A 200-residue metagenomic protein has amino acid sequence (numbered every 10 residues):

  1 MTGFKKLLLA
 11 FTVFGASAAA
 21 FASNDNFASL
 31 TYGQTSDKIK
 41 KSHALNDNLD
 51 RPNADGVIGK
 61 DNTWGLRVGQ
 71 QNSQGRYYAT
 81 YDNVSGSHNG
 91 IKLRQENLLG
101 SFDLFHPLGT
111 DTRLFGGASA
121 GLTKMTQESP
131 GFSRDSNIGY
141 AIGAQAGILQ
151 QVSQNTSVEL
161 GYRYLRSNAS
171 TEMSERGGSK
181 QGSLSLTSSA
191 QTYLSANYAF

Functional and structural regions predicted by a protein language model:
M1-F27: Cleavable N-terminal export/targeting peptides
T12, T112, T156: Ser/Thr-centric signal marking residues that sit in or immediately flank functional binding/regulatory motifs
A20-A79, Q191-A199: Short glycine/proline- and aromatic-enriched beta-strand/turn motifs that initiate or cap beta-hairpins
I39-L49, S87-Q95, M125-D135, S170-S179: Outer-membrane beta-barrel translocator domains and adjoining extracellular loop/strand segments of Gram-negative
G56, R134-S136, L184: Residue-level "hotspot" positions that anchor or transmit function at local structural transition points
N62-P130, N137-G139, Q150, T192-F200: Gram-negative (and chloroplast) outer-membrane scaffold detector with strong preference for beta-barrel transmembrane
A141-Q145: A broad helix-preferring feature
S153-F200: Predominantly the C-terminal beta-signal and adjacent terminal strand-loop region of outer-membrane beta-barrel
